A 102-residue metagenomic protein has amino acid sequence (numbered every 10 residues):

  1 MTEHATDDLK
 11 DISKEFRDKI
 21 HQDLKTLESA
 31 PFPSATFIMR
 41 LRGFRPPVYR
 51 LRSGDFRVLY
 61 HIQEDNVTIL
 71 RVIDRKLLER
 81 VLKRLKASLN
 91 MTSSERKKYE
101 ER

Functional and structural regions predicted by a protein language model:
M1-D23, E95-R102: Arg/Lys-rich, positively charged N-terminal/basic patches that mediate binding to nucleic acids
T6, A35-I38, R45, R75 (+1 more regions): Generic secondary-structure boundary/loop-capping signal
D7, R52-R57, H61-R102: Enriched for short, Lys/Arg-rich terminal
K14, D18-H21, F32-A35, Q63 (+1 more regions): Non-catalytic, surface-exposed connector residues within folded enzymatic/regulatory domains
K14, K25-S29, A87: Short, intrinsically disordered, mixed-charge
F16, I20-D23, F37, V81 (+1 more regions): Amphipathic alpha-helical interface surfaces
D23-T26, R75: Conserved short hydrophobic interaction patches
K25-R50: A short, surface-exposed loop/turn module that caps and links secondary-structure elements
